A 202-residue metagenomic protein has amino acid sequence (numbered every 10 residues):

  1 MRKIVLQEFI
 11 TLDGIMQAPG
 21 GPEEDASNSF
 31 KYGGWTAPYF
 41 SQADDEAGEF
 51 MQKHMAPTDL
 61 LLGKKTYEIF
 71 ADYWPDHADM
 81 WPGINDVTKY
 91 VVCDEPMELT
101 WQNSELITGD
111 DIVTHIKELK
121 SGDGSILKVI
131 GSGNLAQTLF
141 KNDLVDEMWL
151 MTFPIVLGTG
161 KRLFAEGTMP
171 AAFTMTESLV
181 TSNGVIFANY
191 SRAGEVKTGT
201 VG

Functional and structural regions predicted by a protein language model:
M1-L144, P154-G202: Portal/gating segments that form or line small-molecule/metal binding sites
E147: Short, conserved catalytic or interaction motifs in soluble domains
